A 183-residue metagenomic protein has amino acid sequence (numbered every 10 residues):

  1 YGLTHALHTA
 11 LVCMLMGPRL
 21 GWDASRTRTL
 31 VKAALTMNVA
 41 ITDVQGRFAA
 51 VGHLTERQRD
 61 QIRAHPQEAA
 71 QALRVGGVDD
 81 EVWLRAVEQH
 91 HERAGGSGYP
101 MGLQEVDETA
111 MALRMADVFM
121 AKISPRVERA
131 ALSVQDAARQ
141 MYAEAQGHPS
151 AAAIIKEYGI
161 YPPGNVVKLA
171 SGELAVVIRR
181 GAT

Functional and structural regions predicted by a protein language model:
Y1-T183: Histidine- and acidic-residue-rich, metal-dependent catalytic cores
